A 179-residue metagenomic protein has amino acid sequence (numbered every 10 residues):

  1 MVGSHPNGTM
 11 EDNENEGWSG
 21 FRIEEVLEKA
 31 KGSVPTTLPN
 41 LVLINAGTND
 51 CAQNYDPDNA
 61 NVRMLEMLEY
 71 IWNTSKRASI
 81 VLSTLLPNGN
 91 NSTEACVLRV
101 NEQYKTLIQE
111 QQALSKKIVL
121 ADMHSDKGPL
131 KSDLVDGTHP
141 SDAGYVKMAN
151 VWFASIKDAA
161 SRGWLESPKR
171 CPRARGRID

Functional and structural regions predicted by a protein language model:
M1-L65, G89, T93-E102: Conserved SGNH/GDSL esterase-like catalytic core that processes O-acyl groups on lipids and polysaccharides
V2, P6, A78-I80, S155-A160: Low-complexity, flexible helical/coil segments
G8-M10, N73, A160, S167: Amphipathic alpha-helical interaction surfaces
V26, P39-L41, A60-W72, H139 (+1 more regions): Extracellular low-complexity, Gly/Ser/Thr-rich intrinsically disordered linkers and protease-sensitive activation/hinge
V34, L68-N73, I108-Q112: N-terminal cationic-hydrophobic initiation segments that often serve targeting/anchoring roles
T37-V42, S75-V81, A113-V119, A159: Loop/turn elements at helix/coil->beta-strand transitions in domains of secreted/extracellular proteins
N45-A52, E69-V100, A121-K127: Active-site segments of SGNH/GDSL-like serine hydrolases that catalyze O-acetyl group transfer/hydrolysis on lipids
P87-I178: Catalytic His-Asp segment of secreted/periplasmic serine-dependent ester chemistry enzymes
